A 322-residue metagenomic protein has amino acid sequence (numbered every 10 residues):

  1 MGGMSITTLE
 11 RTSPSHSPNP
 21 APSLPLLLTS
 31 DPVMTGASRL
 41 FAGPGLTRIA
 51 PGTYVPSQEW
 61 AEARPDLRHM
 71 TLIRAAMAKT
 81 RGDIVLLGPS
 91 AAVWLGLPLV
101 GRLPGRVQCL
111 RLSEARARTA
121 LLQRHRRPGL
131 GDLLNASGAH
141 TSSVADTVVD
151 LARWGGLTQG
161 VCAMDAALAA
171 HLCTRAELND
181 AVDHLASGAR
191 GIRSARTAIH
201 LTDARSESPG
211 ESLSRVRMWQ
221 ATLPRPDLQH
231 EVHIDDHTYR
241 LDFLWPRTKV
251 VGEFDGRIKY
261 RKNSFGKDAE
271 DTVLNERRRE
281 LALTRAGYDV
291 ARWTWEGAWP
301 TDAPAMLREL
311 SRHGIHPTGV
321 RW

Functional and structural regions predicted by a protein language model:
M1-G191, D227, I315-W322: Short gly/ser-rich loop at a beta-strand->alpha-helix junction or flexible surface loop bordering the NTP-binding
T8-P14, L27-G36, L168-W322: Surface segments flanking catalytic/ligand-binding clefts of nucleic-acid enzymes
